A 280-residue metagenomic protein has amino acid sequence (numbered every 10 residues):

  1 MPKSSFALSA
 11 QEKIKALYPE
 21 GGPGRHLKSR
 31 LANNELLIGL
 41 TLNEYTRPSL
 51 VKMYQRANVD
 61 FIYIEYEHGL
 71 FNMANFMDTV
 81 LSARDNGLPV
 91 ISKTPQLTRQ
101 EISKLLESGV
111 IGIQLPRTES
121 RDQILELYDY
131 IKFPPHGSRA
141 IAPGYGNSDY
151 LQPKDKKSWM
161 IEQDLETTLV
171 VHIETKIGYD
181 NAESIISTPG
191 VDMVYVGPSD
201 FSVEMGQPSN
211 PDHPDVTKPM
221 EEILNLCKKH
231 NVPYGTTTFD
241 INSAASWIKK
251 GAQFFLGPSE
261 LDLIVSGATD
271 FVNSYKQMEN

Functional and structural regions predicted by a protein language model:
P2-T41, P153-L165, E221-E222, K229: N-terminal amphipathic alpha-helix/helix-capping segment at the start of soluble metabolic enzymes
L31-P48, I91-P95, T168-D180, P233-T238: Active-site mouth loops of central-metabolism enzymes
L40, E65, I113, L127 (+3 more regions): Conserved, mostly hydrophobic/aromatic
S49-V51, Q55-D78, V196-P214: Glycine-rich, proline-tolerant flexible connector loops at the mouths of alpha/beta enzymes
K52, S92, L97-I111, L115 (+3 more regions): Catalytic cores of alpha/beta
M73-E107, D129-S138, I161-D164, D212-G235 (+1 more regions): Alpha-helix-loop-beta-strand connector modules within alpha/beta enzyme cores
T79, R121-G137, L261-N280: C-terminal helical cap(s) of enzyme catalytic domains, especially alpha/beta-barrels
Q100, G112-P189: Conserved anion-binding
